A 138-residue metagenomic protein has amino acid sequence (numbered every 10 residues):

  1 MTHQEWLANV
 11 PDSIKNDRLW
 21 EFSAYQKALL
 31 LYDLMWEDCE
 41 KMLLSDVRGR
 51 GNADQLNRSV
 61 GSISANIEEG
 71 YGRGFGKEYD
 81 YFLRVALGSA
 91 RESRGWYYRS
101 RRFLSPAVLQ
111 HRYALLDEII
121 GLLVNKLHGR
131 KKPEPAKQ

Functional and structural regions predicted by a protein language model:
M1-Q138: Amphipathic alpha-helical assembly/interaction segments
